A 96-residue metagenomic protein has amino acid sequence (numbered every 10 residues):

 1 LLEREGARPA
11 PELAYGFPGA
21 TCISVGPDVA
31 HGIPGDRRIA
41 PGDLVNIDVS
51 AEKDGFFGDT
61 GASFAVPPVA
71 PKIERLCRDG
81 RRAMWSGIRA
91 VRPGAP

Functional and structural regions predicted by a protein language model:
L1-P96: Active-site neighborhoods and metal-handling regions in enzymes and metal-associated proteins
